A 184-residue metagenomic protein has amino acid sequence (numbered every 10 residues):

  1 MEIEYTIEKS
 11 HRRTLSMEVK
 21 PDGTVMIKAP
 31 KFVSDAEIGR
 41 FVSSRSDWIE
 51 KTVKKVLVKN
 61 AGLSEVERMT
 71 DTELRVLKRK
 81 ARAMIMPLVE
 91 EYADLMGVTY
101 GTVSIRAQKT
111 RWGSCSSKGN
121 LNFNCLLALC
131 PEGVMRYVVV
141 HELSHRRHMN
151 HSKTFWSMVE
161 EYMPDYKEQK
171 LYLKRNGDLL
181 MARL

Functional and structural regions predicted by a protein language model:
M1-Y137, R146-L184: Active-site-proximal or metal-binding-adjacent scaffold patches in catalytic folds
E142: Walker B catalytic acidic pair
